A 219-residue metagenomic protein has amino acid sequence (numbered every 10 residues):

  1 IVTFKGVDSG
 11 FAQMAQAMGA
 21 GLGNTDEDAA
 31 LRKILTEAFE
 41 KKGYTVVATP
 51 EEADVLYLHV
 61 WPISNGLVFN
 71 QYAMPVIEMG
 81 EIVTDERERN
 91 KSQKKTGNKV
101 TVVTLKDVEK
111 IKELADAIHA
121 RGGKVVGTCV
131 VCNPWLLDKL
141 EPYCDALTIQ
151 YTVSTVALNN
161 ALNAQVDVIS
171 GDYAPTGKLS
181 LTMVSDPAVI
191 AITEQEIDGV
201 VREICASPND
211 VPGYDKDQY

Functional and structural regions predicted by a protein language model:
I1-E37, K41-G43: A structural "domain/chain start" motif
E40, V46-Y219: C-terminal non-catalytic regions of proteins with extracellular/luminal or membrane-system context
